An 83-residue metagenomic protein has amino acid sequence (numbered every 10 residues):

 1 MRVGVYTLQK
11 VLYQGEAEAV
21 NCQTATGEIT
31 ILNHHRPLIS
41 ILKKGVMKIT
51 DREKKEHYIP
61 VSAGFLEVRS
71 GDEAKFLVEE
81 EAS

Functional and structural regions predicted by a protein language model:
R2-S83: Compact, glycine-rich, soluble single-domain proteins
